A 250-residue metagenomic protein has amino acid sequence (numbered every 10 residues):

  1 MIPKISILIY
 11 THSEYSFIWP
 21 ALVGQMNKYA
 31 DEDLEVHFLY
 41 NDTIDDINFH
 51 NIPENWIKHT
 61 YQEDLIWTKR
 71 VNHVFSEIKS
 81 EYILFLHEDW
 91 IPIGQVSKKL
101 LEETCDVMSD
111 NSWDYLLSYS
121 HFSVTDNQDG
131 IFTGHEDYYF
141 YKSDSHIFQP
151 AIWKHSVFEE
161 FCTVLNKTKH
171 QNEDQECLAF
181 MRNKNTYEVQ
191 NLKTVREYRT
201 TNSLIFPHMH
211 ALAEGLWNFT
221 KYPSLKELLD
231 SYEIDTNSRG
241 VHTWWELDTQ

Functional and structural regions predicted by a protein language model:
M1-Y82: N-terminal anchoring/stem segment of glycosyltransferases
P20-G24, K69, S97-D106, H170-A179: Well-ordered, non-membrane alpha-helical segments in soluble/globular domains
S80, H146-T163: Conserved nucleotide-sugar donor-binding and metal-coordinating catalytic region shared by glycosyltransferases
S80, N111-D114, N185: Short, high-confidence coil segments that cap the C-terminus of an alpha-helix and link into the following beta-strand
E81-I93: Short beta-strand-to-loop acidic/aromatic patch adjacent to the donor-nucleotide binding site
G94-V124: Conserved donor-nucleotide/metal-binding helix-loop-beta segment in metal-dependent transferases, i.e., the alpha-helix
Q128-S143: Short, flexible, basic/aromatic active-site loop/helix in glycosyltransferases
V164-Q250: C-terminal catalytic/acceptor-binding lobe
